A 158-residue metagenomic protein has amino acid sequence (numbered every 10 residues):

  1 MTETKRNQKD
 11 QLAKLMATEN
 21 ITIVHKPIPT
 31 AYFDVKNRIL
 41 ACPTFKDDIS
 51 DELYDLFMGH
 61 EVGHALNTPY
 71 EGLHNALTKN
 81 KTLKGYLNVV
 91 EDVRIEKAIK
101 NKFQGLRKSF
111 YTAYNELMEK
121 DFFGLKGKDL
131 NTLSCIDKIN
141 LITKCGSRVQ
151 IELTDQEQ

Functional and structural regions predicted by a protein language model:
M1-Q158: Short, functionally important secondary-structure microenvironments
